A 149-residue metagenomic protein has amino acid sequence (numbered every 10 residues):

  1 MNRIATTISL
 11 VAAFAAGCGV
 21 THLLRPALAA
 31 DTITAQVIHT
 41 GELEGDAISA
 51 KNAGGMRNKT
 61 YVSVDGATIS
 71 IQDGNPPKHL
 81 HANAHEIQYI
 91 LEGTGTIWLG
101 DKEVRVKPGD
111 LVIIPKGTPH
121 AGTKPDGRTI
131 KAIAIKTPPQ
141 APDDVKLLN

Functional and structural regions predicted by a protein language model:
I4, S9, G17-I71, K78 (+1 more regions): A short, N-terminal "cap"/entry segment at the start of jelly-roll beta-barrel domains of the cupin/DSBH fold
N58, I69-I71, I97-L99, G122 (+1 more regions): Short hydrophobic/aromatic-rich beta-strand segments that constitute the beta-sheet cores of beta-sandwich/beta-barrel
T60, P77-A82, T123-P125: Short histidine-centered beta-strand/loop micro-motifs that create catalytic or ligand/metal-coordination sites
Q72, L80-L99: Short, conserved beta-strand element in jelly-roll/cupin
N83-H85, P108, G117-H120: Short, surface-exposed coil-to-beta transition loops
T94-T96, E103, P119, T129: Structural motif
K102-K116: Short acidic-glycine-tyrosine-enriched beta hairpin
K116-D143: Ligand-binding loop in jelly-roll beta-barrel domains
